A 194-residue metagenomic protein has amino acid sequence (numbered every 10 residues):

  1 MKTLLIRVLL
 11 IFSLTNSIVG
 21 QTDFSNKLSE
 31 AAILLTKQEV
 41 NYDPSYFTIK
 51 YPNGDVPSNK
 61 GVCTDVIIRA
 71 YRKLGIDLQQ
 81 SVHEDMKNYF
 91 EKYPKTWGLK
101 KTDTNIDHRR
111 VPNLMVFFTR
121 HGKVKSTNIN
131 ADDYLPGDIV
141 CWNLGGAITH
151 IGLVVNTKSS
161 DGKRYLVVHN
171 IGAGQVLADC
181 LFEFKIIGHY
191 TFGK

Functional and structural regions predicted by a protein language model:
L4-T15: Sec-dependent N-terminal signal peptides
I18-N26, I187-K194: N-terminal secretory targeting signals
V19-G61: Active-site-adjacent structural segments surrounding the nucleophilic cysteine of cysteine proteases and isopeptidases
F24-S29, K87-V167: ...with weaker cross-activation on analogous glycine-rich loops/strands in unrelated enzymes
I33, K37, I68-I76, H83 (+2 more regions): Sec-exported extracytoplasmic/periplasmic mature domains
P44-T64, D77-K101: Acidic helix-start/capping segments at beta-turn-to-alpha-helix junctions
G162-K194: Low-complexity, Gly/Ser/Thr/Pro-rich intrinsically disordered linker/tail segments
